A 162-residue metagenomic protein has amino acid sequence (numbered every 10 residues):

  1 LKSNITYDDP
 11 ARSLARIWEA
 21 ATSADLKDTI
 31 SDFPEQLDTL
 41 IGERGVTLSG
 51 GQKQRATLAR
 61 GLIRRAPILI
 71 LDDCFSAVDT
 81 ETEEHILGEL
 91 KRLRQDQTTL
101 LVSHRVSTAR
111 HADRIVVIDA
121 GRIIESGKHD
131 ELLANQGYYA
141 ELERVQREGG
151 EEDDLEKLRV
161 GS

Functional and structural regions predicted by a protein language model:
K2-E43, G88, D96: ABC ATPase nucleotide-binding domain helical subdomain, centered on the C-loop/LSGGQ "ABC signature"
K27-A56, C74, V78-E81, G149 (+1 more regions): ABC-fold ATPase nucleotide-binding domain signature/coupling loops
D32, G88, R105, R110-S162: C-terminal portion of ABC ATPase nucleotide-binding domains
L58, V102: Hydrophobic anchor residue at the start of the ABC signature
I63-P67, D96: A short, proline-enriched helix->beta-strand linker immediately N-terminal to the Walker B motif in ABC-type P-loop
L69-D73: Catalytic Walker B motif of ABC-type/P-loop ATPase nucleotide-binding domains
E83-Q95, S107: Helical segment within the ABC ATPase nucleotide-binding domain
